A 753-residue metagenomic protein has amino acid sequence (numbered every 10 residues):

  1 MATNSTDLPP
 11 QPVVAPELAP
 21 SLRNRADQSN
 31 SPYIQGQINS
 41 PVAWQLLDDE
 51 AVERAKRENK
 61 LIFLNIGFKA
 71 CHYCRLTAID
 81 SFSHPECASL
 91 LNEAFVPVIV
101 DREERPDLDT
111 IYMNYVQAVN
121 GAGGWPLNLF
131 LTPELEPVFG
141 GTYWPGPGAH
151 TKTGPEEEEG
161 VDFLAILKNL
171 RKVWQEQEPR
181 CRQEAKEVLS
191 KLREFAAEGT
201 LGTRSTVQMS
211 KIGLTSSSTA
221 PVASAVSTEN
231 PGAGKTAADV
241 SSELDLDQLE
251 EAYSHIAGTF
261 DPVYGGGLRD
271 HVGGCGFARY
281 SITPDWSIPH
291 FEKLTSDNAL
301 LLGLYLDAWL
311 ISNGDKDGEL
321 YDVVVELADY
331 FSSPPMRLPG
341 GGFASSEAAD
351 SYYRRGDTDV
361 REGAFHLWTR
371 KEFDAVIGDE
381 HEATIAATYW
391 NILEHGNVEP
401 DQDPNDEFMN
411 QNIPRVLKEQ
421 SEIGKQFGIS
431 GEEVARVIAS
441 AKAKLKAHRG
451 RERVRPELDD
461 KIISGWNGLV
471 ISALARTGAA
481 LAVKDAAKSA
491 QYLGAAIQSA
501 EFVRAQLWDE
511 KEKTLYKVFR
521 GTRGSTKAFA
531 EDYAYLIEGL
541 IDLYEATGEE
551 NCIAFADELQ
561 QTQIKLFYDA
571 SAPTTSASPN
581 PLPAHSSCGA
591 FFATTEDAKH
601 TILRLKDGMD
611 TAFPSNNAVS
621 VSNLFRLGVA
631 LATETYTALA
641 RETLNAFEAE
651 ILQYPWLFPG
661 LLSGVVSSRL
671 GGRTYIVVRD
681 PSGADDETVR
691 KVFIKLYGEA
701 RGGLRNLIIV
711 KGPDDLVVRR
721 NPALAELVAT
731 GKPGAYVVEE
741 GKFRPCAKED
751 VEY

Functional and structural regions predicted by a protein language model:
A2-L469, A473, A479, T574-L582 (+1 more regions): Replace the tail clause
P85-S89, P97, D270-A299, S472-T547: Extended hydrophobic/aromatic segments used for targeting, binding, or gating
E243, D247, R436, A482-A486 (+2 more regions): Hydrophobic, structured segments
D297-L301, W466-N467, D532-Y535, N616-V619: Catalytic-loop motifs flanking and including active-site residues across diverse enzymes
Y305, V324, A328, L474 (+5 more regions): Inward-facing hydrophobic residues that define packing positions of alpha-helical scaffold repeats
A308-E319, T477-S489, L543-E550, L627-T637: Inter-helical turn/loop segments and adjacent helix faces that build the functional surface of alpha-helical bundle
G318-V325, A387, A490-L493, I497 (+2 more regions): Conserved positions within tetratricopeptide repeat
S333-P339, A505-A534, I541-P722: Long, polar/charge-rich, low-hydrophobicity segments
